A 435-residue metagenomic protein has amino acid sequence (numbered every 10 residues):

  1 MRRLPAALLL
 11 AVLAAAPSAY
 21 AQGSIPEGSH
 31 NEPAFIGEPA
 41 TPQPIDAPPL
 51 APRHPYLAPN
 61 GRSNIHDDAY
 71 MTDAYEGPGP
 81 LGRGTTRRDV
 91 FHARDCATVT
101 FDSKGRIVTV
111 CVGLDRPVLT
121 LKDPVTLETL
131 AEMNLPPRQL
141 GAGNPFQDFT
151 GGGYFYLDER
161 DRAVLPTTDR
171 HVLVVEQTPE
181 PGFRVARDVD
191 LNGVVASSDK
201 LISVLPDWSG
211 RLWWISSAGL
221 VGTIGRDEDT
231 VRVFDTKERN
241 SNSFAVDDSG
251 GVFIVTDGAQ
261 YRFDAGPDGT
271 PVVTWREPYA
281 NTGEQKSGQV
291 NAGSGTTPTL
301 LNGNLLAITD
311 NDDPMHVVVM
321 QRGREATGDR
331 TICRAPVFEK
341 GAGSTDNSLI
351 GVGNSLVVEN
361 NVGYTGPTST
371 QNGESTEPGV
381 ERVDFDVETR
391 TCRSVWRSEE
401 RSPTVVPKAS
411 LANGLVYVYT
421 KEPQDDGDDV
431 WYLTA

Functional and structural regions predicted by a protein language model:
Y20-R138, R160-R162: Sequence/structural signature of beta-propeller modules and their immediately flanking N-terminal secretory/stalk
H92-F101, Q139-Y156, V194-L205, E238-D248 (+3 more regions): Repeated scaffold domains used in trafficking and secretory/extracellular systems, primarily beta-propellers
G105-V112, D161-T167, G210-I215, G250-V255 (+6 more regions): Short beta-strand elements that form the blades of beta-propeller/WD-repeat-like and other beta-sheet-rich scaffold
C111, L305-A307, D346-A435: Loop/turn-rich, solvent-exposed surfaces of beta-rich toroidal or solenoidal domains
L114-P124, D169-Q177, A218-G225, G258-D264 (+3 more regions): Structural motif
M133-F146, D188-A196, V272-V290, I332-A342 (+1 more regions): Surface-exposed loop and turn segments in beta-propeller and other repeat-based domains that flank or scaffold
Q139-G152, T168-S209, S216-L220, G225-V246 (+1 more regions): Asp-box/WD-like beta-propeller blade repeats and closely related beta-sheet repeat scaffolds
A245-T345, I350-G351: Long, internal scaffold/assembly segments composed of regular secondary structure
